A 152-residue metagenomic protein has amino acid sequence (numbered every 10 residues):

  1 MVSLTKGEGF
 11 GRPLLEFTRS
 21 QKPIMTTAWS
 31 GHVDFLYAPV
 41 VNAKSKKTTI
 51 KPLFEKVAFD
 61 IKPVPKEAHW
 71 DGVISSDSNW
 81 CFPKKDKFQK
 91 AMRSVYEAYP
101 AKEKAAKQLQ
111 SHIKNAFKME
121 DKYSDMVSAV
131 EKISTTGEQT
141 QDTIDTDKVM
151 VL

Functional and structural regions predicted by a protein language model:
K6: Aromatic "clamp/platform" in nucleotide-sugar-dependent glycosyltransferases that forms part of the donor/acceptor
G11-L14: Short glycine/serine-rich donor-binding loops of glycosyltransferases
E16-P23, T27-A28, A38-P39, K44-K46: Conserved donor-binding/catalytic loop of nucleotide-activated donor transferases
H32-F35, I113: Short catalytic/ligand-binding loop motif for oxyanion handling, primarily in non-cytosolic enzymes, centered on
D34, A38-S94: Change "using UDP/GDP/dTDP sugars" to "using nucleotide sugars
N79-K87, E97-S128: A charged, aromatic-enriched C-terminal amphipathic alpha-helix characteristic of glycosyltransferases across folds
M119-L152: C-terminal alpha-helical cap of glycosyltransferases
